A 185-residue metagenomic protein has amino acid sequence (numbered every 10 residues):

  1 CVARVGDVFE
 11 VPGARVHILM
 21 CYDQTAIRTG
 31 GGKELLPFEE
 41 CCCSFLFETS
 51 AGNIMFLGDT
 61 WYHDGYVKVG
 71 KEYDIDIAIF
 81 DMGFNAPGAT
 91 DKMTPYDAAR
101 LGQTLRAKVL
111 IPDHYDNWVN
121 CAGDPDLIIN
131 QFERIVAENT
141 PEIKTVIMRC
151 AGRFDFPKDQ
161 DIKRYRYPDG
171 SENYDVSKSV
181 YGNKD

Functional and structural regions predicted by a protein language model:
C1-V8, P95-D185: Binuclear metal-ion centers of metallo-dependent hydrolases, dominated by the metallo-beta-lactamase
V2-K71, G152-D185: Core dinuclear metal-dependent hydrolase active-site scaffold
I27, G88-A89, C121, F156: Generic domain-boundary/flexible-linker signal
E40-D97, K108, D113, N117-V119: Metallo-beta-lactamase
